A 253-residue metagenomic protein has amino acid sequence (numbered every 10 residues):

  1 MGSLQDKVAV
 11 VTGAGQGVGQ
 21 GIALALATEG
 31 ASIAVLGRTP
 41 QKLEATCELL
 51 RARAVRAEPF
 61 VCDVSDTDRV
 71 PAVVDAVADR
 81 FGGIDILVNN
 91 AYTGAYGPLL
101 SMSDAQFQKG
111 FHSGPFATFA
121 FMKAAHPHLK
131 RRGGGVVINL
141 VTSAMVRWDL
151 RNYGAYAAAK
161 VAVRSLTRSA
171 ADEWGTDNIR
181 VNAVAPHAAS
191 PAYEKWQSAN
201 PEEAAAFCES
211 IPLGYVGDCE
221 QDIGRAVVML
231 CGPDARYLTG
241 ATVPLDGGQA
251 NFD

Functional and structural regions predicted by a protein language model:
G15-G17: Conserved glycine-rich cofactor-binding loop
V88, G175-R180, L238-G240: Short, small/polar-rich loop/turn modules that mediate ligand/substrate recognition or access, typified
P98-L99, Q106-F111, F207: Substrate-binding pocket helix/loop in short-chain dehydrogenase/reductase
P127, D172-T176, R236: Alpha-helical segment proximal to the catalytic Tyr-Lys
I138-A162, T167-T176, A188-A189: Catalytic loop of short-chain dehydrogenase/reductase
P201-Q221: Catalytic Tyr-x(3-8)-Lys segment
V228, T239-D253: Short C-terminal tail/terminal secondary-structure segment of NAD(P)H-dependent dehydrogenase/reductase domains
